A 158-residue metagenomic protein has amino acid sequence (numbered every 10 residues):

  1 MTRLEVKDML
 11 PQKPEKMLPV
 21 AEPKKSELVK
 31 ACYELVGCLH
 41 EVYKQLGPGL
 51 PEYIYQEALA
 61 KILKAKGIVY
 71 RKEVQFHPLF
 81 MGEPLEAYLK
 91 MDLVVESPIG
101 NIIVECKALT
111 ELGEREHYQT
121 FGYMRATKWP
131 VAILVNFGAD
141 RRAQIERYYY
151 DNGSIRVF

Functional and structural regions predicted by a protein language model:
M1-K24: Short, low-complexity, charge-dense intrinsically disordered segments
R3, Q12, I68-R71, L109-Q119: A cross-kingdom feature that marks ATP-driven nucleic-acid transaction machinery
M17, L28-G37, P48-E52, Q56 (+1 more regions): Nuclease catalytic cores
L18-E34, L85, L89-D92: Short, composition-biased local secondary-structure segments
P51-E52, Q56-N101, R142, E146-G153: Active-site metal-binding core of divalent-cation-utilizing nuclease and nuclease-like domains
P98, C106-R156: Nucleic-acid nuclease catalytic cores
